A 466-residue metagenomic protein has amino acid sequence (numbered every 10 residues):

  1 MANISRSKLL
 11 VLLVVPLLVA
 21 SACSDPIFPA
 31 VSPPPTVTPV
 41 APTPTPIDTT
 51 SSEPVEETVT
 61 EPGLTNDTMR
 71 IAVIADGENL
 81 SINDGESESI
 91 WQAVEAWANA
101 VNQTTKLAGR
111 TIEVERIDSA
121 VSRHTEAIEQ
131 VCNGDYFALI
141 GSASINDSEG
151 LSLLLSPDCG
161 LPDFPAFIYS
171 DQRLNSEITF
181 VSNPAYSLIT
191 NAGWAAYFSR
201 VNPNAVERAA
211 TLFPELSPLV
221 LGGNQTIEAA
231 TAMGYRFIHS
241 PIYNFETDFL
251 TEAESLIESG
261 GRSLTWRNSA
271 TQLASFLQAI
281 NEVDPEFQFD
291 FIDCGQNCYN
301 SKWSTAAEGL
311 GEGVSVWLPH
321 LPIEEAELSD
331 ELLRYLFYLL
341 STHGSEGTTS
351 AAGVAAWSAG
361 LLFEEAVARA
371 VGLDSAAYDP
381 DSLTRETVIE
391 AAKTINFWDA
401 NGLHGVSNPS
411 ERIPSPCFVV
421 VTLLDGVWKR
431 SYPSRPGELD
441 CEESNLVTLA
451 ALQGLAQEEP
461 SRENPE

Functional and structural regions predicted by a protein language model:
V19-A22: C-terminal motif of bacterial Sec signal peptides marking the signal peptidase cleavage site
S24-S32: Bacterial lipoprotein signal-peptidase II cleavage site
F28, E57, G85-S89, T104-S176 (+3 more regions): Beta-alpha junction/loop-to-helix N-cap segments that form part of ligand/metal-binding clefts
P44-T58, P62, N396-E466: Solvent-exposed, acidic/polar segments of extracytosolic/periplasmic ligand-binding ectodomains
E56-E95, I117-S122, P214-L221, E325 (+1 more regions): Extracytoplasmic "Venus flytrap"
Y136-I242, F289-V316: Extracytoplasmic ligand/sensor domains, especially the bilobed periplasmic-binding protein
I280-W357, S434-E438, T448, L452-N464: Extracellular/periplasmic periplasmic-binding protein-like sensory domains
H343-G353, E364-Y432: Segments of small-molecule ligand-sensing domains
